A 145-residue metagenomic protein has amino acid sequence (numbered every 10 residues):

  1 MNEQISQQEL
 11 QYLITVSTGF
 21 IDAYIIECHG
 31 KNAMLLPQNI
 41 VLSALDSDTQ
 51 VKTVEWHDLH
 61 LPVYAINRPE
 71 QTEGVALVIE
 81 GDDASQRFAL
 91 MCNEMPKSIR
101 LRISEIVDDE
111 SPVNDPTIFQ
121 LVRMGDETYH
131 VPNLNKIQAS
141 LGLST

Functional and structural regions predicted by a protein language model:
M1-T145: An acidic, low-aromatic, low-complexity terminal/linker signal
